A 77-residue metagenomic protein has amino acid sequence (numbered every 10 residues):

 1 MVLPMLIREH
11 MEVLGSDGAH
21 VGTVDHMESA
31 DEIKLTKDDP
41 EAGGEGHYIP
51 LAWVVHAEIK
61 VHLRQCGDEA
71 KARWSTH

Functional and structural regions predicted by a protein language model:
M1-H77: Peripheral interaction segments used for macromolecular assembly
